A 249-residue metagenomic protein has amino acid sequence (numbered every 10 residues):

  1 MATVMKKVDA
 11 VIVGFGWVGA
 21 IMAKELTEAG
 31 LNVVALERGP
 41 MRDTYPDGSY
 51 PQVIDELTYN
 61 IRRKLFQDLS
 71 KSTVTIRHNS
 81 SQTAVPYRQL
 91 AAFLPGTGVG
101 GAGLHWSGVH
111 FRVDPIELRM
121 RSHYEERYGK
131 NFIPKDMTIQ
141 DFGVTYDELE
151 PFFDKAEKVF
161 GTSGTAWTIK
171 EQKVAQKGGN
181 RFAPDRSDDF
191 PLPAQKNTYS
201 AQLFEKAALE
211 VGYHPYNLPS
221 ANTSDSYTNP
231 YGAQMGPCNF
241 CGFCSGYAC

Functional and structural regions predicted by a protein language model:
A2-F132, T138-K155: N-terminal glycine-rich phosphate/pyrophosphate-binding loop and immediately adjacent elements
N60-I61, D68-T73, V85-A92, E117 (+2 more regions): Conserved redox-cofactor binding core of oxidoreductases
